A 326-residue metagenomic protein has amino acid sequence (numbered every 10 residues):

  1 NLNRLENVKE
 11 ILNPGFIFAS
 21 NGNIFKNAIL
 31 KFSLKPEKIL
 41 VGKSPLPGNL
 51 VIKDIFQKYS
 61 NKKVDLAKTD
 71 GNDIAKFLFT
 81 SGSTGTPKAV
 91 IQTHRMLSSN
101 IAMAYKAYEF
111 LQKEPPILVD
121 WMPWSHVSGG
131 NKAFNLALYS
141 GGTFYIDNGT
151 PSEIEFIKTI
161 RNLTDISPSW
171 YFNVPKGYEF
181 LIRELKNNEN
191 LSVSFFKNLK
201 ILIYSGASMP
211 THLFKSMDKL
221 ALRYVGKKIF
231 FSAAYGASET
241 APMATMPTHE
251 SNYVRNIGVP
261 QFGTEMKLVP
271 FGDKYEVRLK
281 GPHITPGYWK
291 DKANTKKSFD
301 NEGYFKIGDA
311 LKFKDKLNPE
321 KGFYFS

Functional and structural regions predicted by a protein language model:
N1-K58, D65: Structural core segment of the AMP-binding/adenylate-forming
V8-K9, I55, T80, L97-I101 (+1 more regions): Adenylate-forming
Q57-F79, T86, L111-I117: Conserved pre-ATP/AMP-binding loop-to-beta segment of ANL
A75-A102: Conserved AMP-binding A3 loop
S98-I117, W124-L191: Conserved AMP-binding/adenylation subdomain of ANL enzymes
S140, I160, S169-N173, I182-V254 (+1 more regions): Gly/Ser/Thr-rich phosphate-binding loop
G206, G236, G258, G281 (+1 more regions): Active-site glycine-centered loops adjacent to acidic/histidine catalytic or metal-binding residues that shape
Y275-S326: Conserved ATP-binding/catalytic segment of the ANL
